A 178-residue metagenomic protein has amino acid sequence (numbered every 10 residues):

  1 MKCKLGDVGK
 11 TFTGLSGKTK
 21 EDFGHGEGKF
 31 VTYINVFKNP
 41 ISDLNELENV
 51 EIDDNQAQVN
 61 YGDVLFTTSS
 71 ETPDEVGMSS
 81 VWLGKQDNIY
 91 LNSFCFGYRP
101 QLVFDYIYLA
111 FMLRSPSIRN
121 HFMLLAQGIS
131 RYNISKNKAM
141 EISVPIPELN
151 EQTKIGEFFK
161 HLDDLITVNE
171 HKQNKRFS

Functional and structural regions predicted by a protein language model:
M1, I142, P147-S178: Amphipathic alpha-helical segments with low aromatic content
M1-L15, L149: Non-catalytic DNA-recognition/assembly elements of restriction-modification systems
K4-L5, G17, T67, K136: Non-catalytic beta-sheet/beta-sandwich ligand-binding modules that flank or precede catalytic cores
S16-T19, I89-F94, A126-T153: A short glycine-rich beta-alpha junction/loop motif
T19-V50: DNA target-recognition patches
T32-Y33, E51-R114: A short beta-sheet element
